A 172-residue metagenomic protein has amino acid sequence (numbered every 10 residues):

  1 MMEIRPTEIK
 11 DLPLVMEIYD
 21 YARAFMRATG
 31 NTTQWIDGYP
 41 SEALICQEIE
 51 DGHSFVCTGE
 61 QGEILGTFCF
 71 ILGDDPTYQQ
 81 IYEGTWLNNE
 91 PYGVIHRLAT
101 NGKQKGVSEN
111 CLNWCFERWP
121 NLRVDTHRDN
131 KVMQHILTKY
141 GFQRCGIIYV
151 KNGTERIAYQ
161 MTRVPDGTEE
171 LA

Functional and structural regions predicted by a protein language model:
E3-E17: A short beta-loop-alpha structural element at the N-terminal edge of CoA-dependent acyl/N-acetyltransferase catalytic
R23-A43: Conserved GNAT-fold acetyl-CoA-binding loop/helix
A43-V56, D74-P76: A short helix-loop-beta-strand connector motif used in the catalytic cores of GNAT acetyltransferases and, in some
D51-F68: Conserved beta-hairpin
C69-K103: Conserved acyl-donor/pantetheine-binding loop and adjacent beta-alpha core of acyl/acetyltransferases and related
T100-E117, H135-K139: Conserved acetyl-CoA-binding loop-helix of GNAT-fold acetyltransferases
R118-D129: Conserved GNAT acetyl-CoA-binding A-motif
D129-G146, T154: Conserved active-site alpha-helix within GNAT-family acetyltransferase domains
